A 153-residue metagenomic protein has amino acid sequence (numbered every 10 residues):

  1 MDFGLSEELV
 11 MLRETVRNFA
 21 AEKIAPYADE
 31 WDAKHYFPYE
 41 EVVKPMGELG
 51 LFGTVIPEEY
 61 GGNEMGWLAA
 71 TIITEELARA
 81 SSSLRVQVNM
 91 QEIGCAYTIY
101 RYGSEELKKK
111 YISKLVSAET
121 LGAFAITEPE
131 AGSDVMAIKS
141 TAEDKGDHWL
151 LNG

Functional and structural regions predicted by a protein language model:
M1-E8: Intrinsic disorder at enzyme termini
E8, L12-V16: Extended amphipathic alpha-helical segments enriched in small hydrophobics
K23-N152: Glycine-rich flavin
